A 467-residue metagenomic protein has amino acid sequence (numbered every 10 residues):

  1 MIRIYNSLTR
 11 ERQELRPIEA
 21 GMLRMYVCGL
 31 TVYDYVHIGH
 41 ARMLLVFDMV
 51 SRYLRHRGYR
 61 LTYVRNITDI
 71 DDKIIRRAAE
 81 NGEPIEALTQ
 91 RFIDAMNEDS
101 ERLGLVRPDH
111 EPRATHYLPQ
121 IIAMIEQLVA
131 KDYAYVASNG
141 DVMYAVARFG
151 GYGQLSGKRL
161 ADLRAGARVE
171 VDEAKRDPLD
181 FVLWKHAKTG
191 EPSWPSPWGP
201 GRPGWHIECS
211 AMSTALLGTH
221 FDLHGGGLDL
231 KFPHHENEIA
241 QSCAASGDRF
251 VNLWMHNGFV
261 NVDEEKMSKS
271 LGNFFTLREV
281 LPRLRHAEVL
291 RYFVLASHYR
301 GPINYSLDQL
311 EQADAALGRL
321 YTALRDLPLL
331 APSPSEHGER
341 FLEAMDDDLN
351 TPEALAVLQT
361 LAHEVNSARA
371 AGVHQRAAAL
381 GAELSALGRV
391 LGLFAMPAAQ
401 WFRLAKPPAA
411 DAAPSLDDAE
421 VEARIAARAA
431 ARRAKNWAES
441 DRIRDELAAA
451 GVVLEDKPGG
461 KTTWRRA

Functional and structural regions predicted by a protein language model:
M1-Y33, D48, P119-A331: Alpha-helical recognition segments enriched in aromatics with Gly/Pro capping that present substrate-recognition
T9-R12, I18-G104, E455, G459 (+1 more regions): N-terminal, positively charged nucleic-acid-binding surface of large information/translation enzymes
L61-T62, D132-S138, V453-E455: Short, well-structured beta-strand/strand-turn elements
I67-D72, F92-M96, V106-I121, N139-R148 (+1 more regions): Short, glycine/charge-rich beta-strand/loop segments that flank catalytic centers and engage negatively charged groups
M96, E101, R107, I125 (+1 more regions): Active-site pocket-lining segments that scaffold enzyme catalytic pockets across diverse folds
K266-S268, N273-A467: Structural preference for alpha-helix termini/caps and helix-kink/transition segments
